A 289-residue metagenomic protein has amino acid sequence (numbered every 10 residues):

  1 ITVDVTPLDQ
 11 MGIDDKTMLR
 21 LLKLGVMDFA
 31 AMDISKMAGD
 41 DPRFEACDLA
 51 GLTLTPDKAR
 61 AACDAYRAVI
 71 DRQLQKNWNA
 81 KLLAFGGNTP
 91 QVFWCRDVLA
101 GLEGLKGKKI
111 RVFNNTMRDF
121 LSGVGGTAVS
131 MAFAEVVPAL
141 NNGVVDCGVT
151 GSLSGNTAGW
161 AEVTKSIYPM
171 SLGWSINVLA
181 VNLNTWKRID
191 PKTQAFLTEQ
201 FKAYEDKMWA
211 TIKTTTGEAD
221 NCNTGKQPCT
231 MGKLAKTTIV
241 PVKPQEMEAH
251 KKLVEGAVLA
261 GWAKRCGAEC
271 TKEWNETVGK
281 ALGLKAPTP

Functional and structural regions predicted by a protein language model:
I1-K58, A68-P289: N-terminal secretory/targeting leader peptides
A62-Y66: Long, well-ordered early-domain segments
